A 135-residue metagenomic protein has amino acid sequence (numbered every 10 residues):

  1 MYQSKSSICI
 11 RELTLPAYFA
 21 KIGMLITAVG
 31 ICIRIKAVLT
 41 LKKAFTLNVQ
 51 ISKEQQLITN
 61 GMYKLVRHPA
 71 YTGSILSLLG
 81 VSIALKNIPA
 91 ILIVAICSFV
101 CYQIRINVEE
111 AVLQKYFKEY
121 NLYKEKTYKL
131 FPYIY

Functional and structural regions predicted by a protein language model:
M1-S4: A generic, lipid-embedded transmembrane alpha helix
C9-Y135: Cytosolic-biased juxtamembrane loops and peripheral soluble domains of multi-pass membrane proteins
